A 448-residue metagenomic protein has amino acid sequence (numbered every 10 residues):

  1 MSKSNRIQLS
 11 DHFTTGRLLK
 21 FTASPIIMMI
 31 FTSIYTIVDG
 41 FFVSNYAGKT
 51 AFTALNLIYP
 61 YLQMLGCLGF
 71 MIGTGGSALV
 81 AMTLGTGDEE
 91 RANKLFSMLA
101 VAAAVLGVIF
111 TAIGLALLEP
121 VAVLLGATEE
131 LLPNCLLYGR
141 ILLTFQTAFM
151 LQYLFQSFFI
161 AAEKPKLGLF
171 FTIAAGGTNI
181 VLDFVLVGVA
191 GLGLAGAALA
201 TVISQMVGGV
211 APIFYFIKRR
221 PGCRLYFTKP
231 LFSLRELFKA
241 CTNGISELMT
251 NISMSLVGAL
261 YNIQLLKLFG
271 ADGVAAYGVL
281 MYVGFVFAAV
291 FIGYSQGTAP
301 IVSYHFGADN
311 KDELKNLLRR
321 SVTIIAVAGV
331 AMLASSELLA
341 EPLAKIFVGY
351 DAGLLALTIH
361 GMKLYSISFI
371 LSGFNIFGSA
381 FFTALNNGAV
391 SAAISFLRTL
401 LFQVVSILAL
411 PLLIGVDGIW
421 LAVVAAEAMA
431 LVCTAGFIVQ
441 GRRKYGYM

Functional and structural regions predicted by a protein language model:
M1-T22, V80-T147, V189-I245, V302-S368 (+1 more regions): Short alpha-helical transmembrane segments in multi-pass integral membrane proteins
S10-A47, P60-G75, L79, T83 (+6 more regions): N-terminal transmembrane alpha-helices
K20-D39, I141, A175, S204-G208 (+4 more regions): Transmembrane helical elements of multi-pass membrane transporters/channels
I27, F31, Y35, L65-G69 (+13 more regions): Residue-level hotspots within pore-lining transmembrane alpha-helices of multi-pass secondary transporters
I34-T53, A122-E129, V185-L192, I252-Y282 (+4 more regions): Helix-terminus/linker motif at the lipid-water interface of multi-pass membrane proteins
V43-Q63, L95, E130-N134, L194-A195 (+5 more regions): Interfacial/gating helices of multi-pass transporter permease domains
F52-A112, F149-G168, A276-A334, L338-A340 (+1 more regions): Small-residue-rich hydrophobic transmembrane alpha-helices
I141-I160, G168-N179, A197-V210, I292-S295 (+4 more regions): Short runs within selected transmembrane alpha-helices of multi-pass transporters and secretion channels
